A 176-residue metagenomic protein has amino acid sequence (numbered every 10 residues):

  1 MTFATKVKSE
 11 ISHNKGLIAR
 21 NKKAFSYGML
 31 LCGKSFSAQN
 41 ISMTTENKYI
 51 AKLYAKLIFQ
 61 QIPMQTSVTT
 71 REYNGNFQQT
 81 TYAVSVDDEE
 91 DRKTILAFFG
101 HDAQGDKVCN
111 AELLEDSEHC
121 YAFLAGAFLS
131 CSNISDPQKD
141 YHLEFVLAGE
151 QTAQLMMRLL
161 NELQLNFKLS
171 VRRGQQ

Functional and structural regions predicted by a protein language model:
M1-N40, T44-Y54, I58: N-terminal, positively charged regions that mediate nucleic acid binding
T45, K52, L57-N76, T81-Q176: DNA-contacting interfaces and partner/effector-binding or oligomerization modules in DNA-centric proteins
